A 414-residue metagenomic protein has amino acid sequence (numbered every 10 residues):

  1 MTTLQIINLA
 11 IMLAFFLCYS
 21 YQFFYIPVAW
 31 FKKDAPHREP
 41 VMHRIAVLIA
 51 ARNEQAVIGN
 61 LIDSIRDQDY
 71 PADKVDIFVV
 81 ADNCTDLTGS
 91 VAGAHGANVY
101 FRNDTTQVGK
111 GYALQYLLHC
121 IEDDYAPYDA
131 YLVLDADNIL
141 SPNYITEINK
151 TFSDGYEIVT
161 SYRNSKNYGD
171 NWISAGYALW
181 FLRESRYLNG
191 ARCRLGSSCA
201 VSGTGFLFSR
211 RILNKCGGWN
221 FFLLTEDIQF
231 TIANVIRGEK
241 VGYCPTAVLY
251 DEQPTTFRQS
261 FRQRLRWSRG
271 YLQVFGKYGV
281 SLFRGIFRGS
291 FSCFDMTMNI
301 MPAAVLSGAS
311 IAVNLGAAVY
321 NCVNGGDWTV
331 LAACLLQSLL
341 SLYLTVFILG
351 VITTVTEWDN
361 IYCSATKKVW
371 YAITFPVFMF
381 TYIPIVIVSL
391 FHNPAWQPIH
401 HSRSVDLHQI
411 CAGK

Functional and structural regions predicted by a protein language model:
M1-S64: N-proximal low-complexity "stem/linker" segments adjacent to membrane-targeting elements
I26-M42, V280-M296, Y320-K414: Juxtamembrane C-terminal module of membrane proteins
H43-A46, D76, Q229: Cell-envelope/extracellular polymer assembly enzymes that use nucleotide-activated donors
V57-G59, D86-G93, F101, N143: Acidic helix N-cap motif at the loop->helix transition within catalytic regions of sugar-transfer enzymes
D63-K74: Short, acidic, metal-binding catalytic loop of nucleotide-sugar glycosyltransferases
A81-G89, D104-T106, I139: A conserved acidic beta->alpha catalytic loop
F101-N103, Q107-D124, P142-L224, L265 (+2 more regions): Long helical/loop segments within the catalytic core of UDP-sugar-dependent glycosyltransferases, especially the large
D124-I139: Short beta-strand-to-loop acidic/aromatic patch adjacent to the donor-nucleotide binding site
